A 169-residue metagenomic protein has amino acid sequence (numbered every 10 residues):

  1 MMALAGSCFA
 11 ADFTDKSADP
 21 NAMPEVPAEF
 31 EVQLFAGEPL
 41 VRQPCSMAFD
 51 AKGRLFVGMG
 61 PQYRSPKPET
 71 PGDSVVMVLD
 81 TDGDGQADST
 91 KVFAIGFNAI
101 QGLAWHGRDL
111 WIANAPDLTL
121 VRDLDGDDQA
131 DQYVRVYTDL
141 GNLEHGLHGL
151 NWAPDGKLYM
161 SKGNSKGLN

Functional and structural regions predicted by a protein language model:
M1-S7: Bacterial N-terminal signal peptides
F9-N169: Beta-propeller domains with acidic blade repeats across secreted/periplasmic ectodomains and cytosolic WD/CNH propellers
